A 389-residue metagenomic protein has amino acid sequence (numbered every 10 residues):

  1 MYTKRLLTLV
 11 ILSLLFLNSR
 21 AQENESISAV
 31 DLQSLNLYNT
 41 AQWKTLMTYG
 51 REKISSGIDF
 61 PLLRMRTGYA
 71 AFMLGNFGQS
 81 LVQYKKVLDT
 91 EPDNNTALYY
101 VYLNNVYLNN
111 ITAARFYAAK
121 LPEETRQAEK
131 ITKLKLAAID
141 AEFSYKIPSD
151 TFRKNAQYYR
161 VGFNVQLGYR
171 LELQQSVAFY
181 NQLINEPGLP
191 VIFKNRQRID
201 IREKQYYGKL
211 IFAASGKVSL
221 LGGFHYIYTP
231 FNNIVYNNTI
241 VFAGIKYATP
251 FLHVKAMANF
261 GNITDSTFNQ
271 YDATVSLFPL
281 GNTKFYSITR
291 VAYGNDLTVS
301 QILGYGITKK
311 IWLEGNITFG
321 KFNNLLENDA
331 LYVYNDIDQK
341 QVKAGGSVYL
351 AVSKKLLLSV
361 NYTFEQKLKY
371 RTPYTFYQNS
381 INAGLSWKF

Functional and structural regions predicted by a protein language model:
M1-E25: Bacterial Sec-dependent N-terminal signal peptides
Q22-K133: Alpha-helical protein-protein interaction scaffolds
L74, L108, V165-L171, F212-V218 (+6 more regions): Outer-membrane beta-barrel strand-turn architecture
L103, G162-N164, K209-I211, F242-K246 (+4 more regions): Outer-membrane beta-barrel architecture
L134-Q166, L171: Short glycine/proline- and aromatic-enriched beta-strand/turn motifs that initiate or cap beta-hairpins
A178-Q205, F224-N232, T239, M257-A273 (+2 more regions): Outer-membrane beta-barrel translocator/channel fold
Y207-P230, F242-G244: Transmembrane beta-barrel wall of Gram-negative outer-membrane proteins
Y377-F389: Outer-membrane beta-barrel "beta-signal"
